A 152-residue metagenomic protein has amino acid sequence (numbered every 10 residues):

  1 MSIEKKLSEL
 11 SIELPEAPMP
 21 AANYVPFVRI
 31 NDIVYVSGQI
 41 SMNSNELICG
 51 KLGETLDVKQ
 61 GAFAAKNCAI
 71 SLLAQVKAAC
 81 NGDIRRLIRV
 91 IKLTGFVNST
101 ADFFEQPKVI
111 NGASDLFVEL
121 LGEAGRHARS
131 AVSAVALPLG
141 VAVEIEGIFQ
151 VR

Functional and structural regions predicted by a protein language model:
M1-R152: Short, polar/acidic, helix-capping and beta-turn segments at strand->helix junctions that line the mouths
